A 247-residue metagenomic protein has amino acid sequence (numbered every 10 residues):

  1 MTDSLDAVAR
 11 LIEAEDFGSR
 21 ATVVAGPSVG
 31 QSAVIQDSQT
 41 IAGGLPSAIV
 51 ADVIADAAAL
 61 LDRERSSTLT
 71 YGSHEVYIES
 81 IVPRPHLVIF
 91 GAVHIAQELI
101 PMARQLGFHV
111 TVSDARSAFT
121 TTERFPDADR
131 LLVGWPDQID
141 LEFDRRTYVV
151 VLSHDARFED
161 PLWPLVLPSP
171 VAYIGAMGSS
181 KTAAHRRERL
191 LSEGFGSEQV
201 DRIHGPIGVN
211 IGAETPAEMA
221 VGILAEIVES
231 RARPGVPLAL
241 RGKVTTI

Functional and structural regions predicted by a protein language model:
M1-A128, D144-T147, W163, S230-I247: Segments forming oxygen-rich coordination pockets for charged ligands
V93-H94, A156-R157, K181: Residue-level detector of alpha-helix initiation sites
S113-D114, Y148, P164-L190: ADP-ribose/adenylate-binding Rossmann-like module
R130-P136: Short acidic-hydrophobic, aromatic-tinged amphipathic segments that line or gate anion-handling sites
V133, V151-L152, A176: Redox-cofactor binding/interface segments in oxidoreductases and associated redox assembly factors
P136-R145: Short amphipathic alpha-helix with an adjacent loop that forms part of the alpha/beta core around
M177-I247: Adenosine-phosphate binding glycine-rich loop
